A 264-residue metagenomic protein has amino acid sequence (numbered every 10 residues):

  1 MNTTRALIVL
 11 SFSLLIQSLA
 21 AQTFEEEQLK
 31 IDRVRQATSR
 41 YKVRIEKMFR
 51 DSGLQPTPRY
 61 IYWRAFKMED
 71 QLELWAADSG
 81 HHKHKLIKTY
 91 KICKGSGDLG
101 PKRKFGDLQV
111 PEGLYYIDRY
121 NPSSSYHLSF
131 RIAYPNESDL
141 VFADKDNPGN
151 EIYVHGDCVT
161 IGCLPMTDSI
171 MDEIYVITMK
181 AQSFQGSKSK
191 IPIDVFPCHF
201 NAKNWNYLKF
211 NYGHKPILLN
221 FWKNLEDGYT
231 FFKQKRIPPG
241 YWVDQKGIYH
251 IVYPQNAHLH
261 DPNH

Functional and structural regions predicted by a protein language model:
M1-I8: Bacterial N-terminal signal peptides that target proteins for export
T3, Q17-S18: Short, intrinsically disordered, low-complexity terminal segments
I8-Q17: Bacterial N-terminal signal peptides
Q22-I161, S169-Q182, I191, C198-H264: Cell wall/extracellular polymer interaction/catalysis modules
S187-S189: Functional transmembrane or membrane-interface alpha-helices that line membrane-embedded catalytic, ligand-binding
